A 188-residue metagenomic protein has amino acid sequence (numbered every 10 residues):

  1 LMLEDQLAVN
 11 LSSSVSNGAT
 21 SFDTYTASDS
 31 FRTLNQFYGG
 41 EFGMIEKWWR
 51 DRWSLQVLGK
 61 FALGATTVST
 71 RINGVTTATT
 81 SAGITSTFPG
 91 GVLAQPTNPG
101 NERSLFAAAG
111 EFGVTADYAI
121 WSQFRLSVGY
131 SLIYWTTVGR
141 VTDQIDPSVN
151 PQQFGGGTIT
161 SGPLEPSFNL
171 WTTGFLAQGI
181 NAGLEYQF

Functional and structural regions predicted by a protein language model:
L1-E4, F61-S69, L132-T136, F188: Transmembrane beta-strands of outer-membrane beta-barrel pores
L3-Q36, T66-A107, G139-V149, Q153 (+1 more regions): Extracellular/periplasm-exposed beta-strand and loop segments of Gram-negative cell-envelope proteins, dominated by
E4-Q6, D29-F31, Y38-L58: Amphipathic alpha-helical interface segments within eukaryotic helical scaffold and small GTPase-regulatory domains
Y38, A108-G110, L132, Q178: Transmembrane beta-barrel architecture of outer-membrane proteins
G40-E46, G59-F61, F112-Y118, V128 (+1 more regions): Residues on the lipid-exposed face of transmembrane beta-strands in outer-membrane beta-barrel proteins
D51-V57, F106, S122-F124, Q178-I180: Outer-envelope beta-barrel architecture signal
L126-L132: Internal, hydrophobic beta-strand segments that form the core of beta-sheet-rich folds
T173-F188: Outer-membrane beta-barrel "beta-signal"
